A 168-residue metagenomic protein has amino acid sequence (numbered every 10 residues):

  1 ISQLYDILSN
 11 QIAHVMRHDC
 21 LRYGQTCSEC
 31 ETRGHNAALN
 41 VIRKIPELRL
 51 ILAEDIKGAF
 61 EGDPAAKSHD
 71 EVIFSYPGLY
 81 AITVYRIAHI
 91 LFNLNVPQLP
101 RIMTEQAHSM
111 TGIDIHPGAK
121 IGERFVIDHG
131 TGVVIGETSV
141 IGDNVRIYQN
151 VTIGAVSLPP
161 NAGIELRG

Functional and structural regions predicted by a protein language model:
I1-E105: Terminal amphipathic alpha-helical/low-complexity segments used for targeting or macromolecular assembly
A88-G168: Flexible, glycine/small-residue-enriched loop-and-beta-strand segment within the central core of proteins
